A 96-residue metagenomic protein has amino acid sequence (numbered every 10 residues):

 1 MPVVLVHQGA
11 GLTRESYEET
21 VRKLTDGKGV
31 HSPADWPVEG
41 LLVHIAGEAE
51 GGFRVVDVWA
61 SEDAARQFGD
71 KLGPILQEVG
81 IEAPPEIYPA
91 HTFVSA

Functional and structural regions predicted by a protein language model:
M1-K71, I81-A96: Short S/T/G/P-rich N-terminal loop/turn motif that feeds into the first structured element of a domain
L72-L76: Short, non-transmembrane amphipathic alpha-helical segments
